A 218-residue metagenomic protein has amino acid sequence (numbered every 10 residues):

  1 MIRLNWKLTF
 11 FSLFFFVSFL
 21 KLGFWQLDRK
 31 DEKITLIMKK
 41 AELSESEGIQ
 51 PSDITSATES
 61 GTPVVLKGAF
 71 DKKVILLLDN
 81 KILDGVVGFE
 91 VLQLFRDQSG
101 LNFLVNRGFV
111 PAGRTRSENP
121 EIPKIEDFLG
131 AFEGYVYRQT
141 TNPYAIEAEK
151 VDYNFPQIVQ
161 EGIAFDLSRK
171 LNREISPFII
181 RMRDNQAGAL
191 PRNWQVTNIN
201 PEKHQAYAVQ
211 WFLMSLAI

Functional and structural regions predicted by a protein language model:
M1-I54, E59-I218: Surface-exposed, charge/polar-rich loops and edge strands
